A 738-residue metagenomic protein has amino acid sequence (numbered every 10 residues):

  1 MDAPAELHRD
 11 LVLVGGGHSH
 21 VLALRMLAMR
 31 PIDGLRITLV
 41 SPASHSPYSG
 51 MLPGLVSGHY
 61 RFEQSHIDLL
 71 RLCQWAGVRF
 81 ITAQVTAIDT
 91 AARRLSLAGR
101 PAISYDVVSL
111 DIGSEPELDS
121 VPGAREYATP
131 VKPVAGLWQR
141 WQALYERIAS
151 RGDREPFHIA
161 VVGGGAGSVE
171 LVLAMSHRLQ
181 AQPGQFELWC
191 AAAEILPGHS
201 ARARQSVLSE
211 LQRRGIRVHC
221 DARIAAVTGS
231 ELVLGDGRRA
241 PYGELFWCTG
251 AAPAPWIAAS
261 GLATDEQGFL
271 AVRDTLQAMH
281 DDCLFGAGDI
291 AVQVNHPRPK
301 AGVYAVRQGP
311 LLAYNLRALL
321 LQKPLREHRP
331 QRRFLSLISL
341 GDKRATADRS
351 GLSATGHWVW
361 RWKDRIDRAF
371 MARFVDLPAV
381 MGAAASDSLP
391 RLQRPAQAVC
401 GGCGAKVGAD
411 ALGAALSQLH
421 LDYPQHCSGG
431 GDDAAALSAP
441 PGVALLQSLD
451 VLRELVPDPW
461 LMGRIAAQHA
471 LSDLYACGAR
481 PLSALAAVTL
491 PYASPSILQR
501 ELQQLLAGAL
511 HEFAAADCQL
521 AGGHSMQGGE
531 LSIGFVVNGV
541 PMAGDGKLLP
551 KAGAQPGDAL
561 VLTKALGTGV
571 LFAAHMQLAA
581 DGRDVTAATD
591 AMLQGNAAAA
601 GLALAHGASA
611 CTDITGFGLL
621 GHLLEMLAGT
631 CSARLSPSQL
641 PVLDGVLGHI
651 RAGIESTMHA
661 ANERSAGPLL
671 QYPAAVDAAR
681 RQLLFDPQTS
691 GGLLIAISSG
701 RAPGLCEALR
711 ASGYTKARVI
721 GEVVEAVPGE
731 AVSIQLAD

Functional and structural regions predicted by a protein language model:
D2, L7, D342-R391: C-terminal auxiliary extensions adjacent to catalytic cores
D2-H8, W75-A160, F246: FAD-binding core/adjacent interface of flavoenzyme oxidoreductases
D2-R79, A160-V161, V169-A201: Beta1-alpha1 glycine-rich phosphate/pyrophosphate-binding loop at the start of Rossmann-like nucleotide-binding domains
F80-A87, I103, H177-D274: A Rossmann-like FAD-binding core segment of flavoenzymes
E126-E155, E231, R239-V306: FAD-site-proximal beta/loop scaffold in flavoenzymes
A258, E266, I290-L340: A conserved FAD-binding loop/helix module that cradles the flavin
P441-V456, R464, R480-A580, E722-V724 (+1 more regions): Glycine-rich anion-binding loops of enzyme active sites
A493-Q519, M526-I533, A605, C611 (+1 more regions): Glycine-/charge-enriched secondary-structure boundary and capping motifs
